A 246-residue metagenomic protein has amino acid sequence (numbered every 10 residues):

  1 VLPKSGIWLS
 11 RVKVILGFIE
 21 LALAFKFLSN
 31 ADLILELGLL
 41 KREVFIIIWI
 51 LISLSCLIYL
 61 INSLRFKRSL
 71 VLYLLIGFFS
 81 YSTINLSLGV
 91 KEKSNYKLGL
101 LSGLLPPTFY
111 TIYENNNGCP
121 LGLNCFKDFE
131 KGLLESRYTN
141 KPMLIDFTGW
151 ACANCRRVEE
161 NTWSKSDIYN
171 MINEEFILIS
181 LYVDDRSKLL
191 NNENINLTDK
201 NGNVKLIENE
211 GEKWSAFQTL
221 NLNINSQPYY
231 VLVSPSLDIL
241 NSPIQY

Functional and structural regions predicted by a protein language model:
V1-I145, G149-Y246: Proteins that catalyze or organize thiol-disulfide redox chemistry and the adjacent proteostasis machinery handling
